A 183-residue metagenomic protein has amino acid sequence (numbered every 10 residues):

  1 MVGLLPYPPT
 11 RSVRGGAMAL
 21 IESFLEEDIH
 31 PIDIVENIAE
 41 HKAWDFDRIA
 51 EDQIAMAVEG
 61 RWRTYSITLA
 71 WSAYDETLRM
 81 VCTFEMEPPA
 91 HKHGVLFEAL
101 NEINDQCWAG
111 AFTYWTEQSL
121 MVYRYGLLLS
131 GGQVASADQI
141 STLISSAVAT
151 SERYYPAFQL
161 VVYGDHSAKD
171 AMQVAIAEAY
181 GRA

Functional and structural regions predicted by a protein language model:
M1-A17: Short, Lys/Arg-enriched N-terminal segments with co-localized hydrophobic residues within the first ~10-30 amino acids
S23-I38, K42-D45: Negatively charged, low-complexity tracts enriched in Asp/Glu with abundant Ser/Thr
N37, H41-Y65, L69-M80, E85: Ser/Thr-rich, low-complexity intrinsically disordered terminal regions
T83-L120: Short, internal acidic amphipathic alpha-helical interface segments that mediate docking to partner proteins
F84-P89, L127-A135: A generic structural motif
W115, L127, Q133, I140-E152 (+1 more regions): Long, contiguous binding/interaction regions
M121-Y125: Short, aliphatic-rich beta-strand segments
Q159-A183: Short, highly charged C-terminal tails/helix-capping segments
